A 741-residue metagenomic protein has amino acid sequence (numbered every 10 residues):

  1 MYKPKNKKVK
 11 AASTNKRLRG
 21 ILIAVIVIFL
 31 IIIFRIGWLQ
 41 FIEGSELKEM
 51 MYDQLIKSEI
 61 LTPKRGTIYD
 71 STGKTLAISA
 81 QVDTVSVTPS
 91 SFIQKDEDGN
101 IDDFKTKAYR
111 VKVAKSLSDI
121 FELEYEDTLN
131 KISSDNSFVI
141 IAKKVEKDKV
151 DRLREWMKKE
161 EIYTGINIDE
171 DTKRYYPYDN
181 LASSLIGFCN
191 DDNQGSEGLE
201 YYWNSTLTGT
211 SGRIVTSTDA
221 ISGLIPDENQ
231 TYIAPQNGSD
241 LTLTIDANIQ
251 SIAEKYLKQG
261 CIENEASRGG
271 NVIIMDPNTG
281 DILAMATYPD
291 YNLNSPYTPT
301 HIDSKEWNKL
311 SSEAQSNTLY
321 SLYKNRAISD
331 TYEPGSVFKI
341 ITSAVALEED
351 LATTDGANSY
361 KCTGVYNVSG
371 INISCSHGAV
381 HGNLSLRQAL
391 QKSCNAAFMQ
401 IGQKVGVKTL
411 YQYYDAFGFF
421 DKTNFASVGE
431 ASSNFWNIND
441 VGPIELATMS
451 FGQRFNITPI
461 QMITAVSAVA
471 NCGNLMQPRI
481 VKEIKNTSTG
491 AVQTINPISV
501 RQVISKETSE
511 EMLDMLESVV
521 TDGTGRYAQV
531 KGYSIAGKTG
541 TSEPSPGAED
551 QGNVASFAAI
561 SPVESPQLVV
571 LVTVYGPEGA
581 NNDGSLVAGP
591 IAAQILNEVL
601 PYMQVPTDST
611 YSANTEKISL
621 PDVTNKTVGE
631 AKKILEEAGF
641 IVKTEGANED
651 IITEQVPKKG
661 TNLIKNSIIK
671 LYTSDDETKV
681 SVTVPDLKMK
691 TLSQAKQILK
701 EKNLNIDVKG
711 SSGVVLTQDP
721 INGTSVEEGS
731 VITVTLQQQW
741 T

Functional and structural regions predicted by a protein language model:
M1-I302, T331, K408-A416, A528-V530 (+6 more regions): Periplasmic/cell-envelope proteins involved in peptidoglycan metabolism and beta-lactam response
Y2, A77, D83, D219-Y232 (+2 more regions): Beta-lactam-recognizing serine transpeptidase/beta-lactamase-like catalytic domain environment
L61-K64, S71, S79-V82, N136 (+24 more regions): Extracytoplasmic
P63, F104-V111, K143-K147, N193-E197 (+16 more regions): Soluble non-cytosolic domains of exported or imported proteins
R110, D127-S137, A266-T279, T363 (+5 more regions): Acidic/histidine-enriched alpha-helical segments
A182-S184, D281, I340-I341, I463-V466 (+3 more regions): Short, solvent-exposed alpha-helical surface patches in non-cytosolic proteins
Q259-E263, S316, S518-T521, P601 (+1 more regions): Conserved helix-loop functional segments at active or binding sites
G532, A536, V572-T741: Ligand-recognition elements built from short beta-strands and adjacent flexible loops
